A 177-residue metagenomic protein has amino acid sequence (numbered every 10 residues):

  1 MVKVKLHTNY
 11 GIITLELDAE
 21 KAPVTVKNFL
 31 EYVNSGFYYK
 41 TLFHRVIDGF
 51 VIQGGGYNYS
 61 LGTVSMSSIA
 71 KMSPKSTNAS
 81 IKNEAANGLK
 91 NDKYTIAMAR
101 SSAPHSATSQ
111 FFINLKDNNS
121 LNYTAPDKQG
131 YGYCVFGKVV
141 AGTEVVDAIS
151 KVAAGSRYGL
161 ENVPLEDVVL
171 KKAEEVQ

Functional and structural regions predicted by a protein language model:
M1-Q177: Cyclophilin-like peptidyl-prolyl cis-trans isomerases
